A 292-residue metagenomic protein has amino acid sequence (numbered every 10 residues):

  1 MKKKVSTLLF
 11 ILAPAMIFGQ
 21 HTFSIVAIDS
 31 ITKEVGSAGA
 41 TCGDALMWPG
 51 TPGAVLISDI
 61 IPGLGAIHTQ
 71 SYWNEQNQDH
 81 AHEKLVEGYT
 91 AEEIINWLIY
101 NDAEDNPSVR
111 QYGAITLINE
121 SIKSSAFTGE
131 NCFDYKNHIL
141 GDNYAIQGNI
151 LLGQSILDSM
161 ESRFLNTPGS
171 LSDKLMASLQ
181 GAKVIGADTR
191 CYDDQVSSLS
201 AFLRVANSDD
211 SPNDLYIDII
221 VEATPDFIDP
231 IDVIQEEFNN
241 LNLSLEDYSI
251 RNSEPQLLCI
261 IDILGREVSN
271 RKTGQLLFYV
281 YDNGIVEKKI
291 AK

Functional and structural regions predicted by a protein language model:
M1-H21, L245: Bacterial Sec-dependent N-terminal signal peptides
Q20-N242: N-terminal nucleophile
T22, P255, G274: Short coil/loop residues immediately preceding or within conserved phosphate-binding loops of NTP-utilizing enzyme
D29, T116-N119, D262, N270 (+1 more regions): Acidic surface patches and DE-rich sequence motifs
T32-E34, S121-K123, E246, R266 (+2 more regions): Residue-level signal for well-ordered, solvent-exposed loop/turn and beta-edge residues enriched in charged/polar side
G39-A40, T128-G129, N270-K272, I290-A291: Short clusters of small/polar residues that mark proteolytic maturation junctions
N242-V268: Residue-level detector of functionally pivotal "anchor" positions at catalytic/ligand-binding pockets or at interdomain
L276-K292: C-terminal tail/sorting-segment detector
